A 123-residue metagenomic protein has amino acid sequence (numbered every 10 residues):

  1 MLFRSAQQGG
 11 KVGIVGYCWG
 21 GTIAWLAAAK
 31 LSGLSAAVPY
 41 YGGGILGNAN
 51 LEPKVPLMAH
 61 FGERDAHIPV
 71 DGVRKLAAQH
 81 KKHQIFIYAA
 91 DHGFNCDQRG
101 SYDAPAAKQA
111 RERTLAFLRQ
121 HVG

Functional and structural regions predicted by a protein language model:
M1-L2: Short, small-residue-biased leader/transition segments that mark boundaries at the very start of proteins
A6-C18: Alpha/beta-hydrolase fold nucleophile elbow
W19-G21, G42: Active-site loop->helix "elbow" adjoining a glycine-rich segment at hydrolase catalytic centers
G21-S32, A37: Short glycine-enriched nucleophile-adjacent loop and the immediately C-terminal alpha-helix near the catalytic center
P53, A59-F61: Short beta-strand/loop motif that positions the catalytic acidic residue of the alpha/beta-hydrolase fold
R64-I68, H92: Acidic catalytic loop of the alpha/beta-hydrolase fold
P69-A78: Short alpha-helix in the alpha/beta-hydrolase fold that links the catalytic acid
A78-C96: Catalytic histidine neighborhood in serine/cysteine hydrolases with alpha/beta-hydrolase-type architecture
